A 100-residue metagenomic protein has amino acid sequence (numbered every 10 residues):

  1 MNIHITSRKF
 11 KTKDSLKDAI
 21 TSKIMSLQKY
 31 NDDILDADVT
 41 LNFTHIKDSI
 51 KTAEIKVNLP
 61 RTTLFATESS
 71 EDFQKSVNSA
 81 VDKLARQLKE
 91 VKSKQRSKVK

Functional and structural regions predicted by a protein language model:
M1-K100: N-terminal, polar/charged subdomain of small-to-medium soluble alpha/beta proteins
